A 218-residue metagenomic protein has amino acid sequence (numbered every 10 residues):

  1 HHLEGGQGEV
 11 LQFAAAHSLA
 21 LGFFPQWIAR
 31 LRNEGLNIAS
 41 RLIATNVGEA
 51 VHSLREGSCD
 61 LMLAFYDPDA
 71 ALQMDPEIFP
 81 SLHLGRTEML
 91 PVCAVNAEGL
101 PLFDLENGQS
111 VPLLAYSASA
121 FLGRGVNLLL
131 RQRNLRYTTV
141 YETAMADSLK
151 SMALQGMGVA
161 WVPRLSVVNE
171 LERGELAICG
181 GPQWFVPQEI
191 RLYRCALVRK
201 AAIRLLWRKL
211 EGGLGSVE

Functional and structural regions predicted by a protein language model:
H1-E4: Alpha-helical linker/hinge and terminal dimerization helices associated with HTH transcriptional regulators
G8-A71: Central regulatory/effector-binding core of bacterial HTH transcription factors
V10-A14, M62, L114, A160 (+1 more regions): Short, well-ordered beta-strand segments
F23, A177-E218: A late-sequence structural motif
T45-V111: Acidic, Gly/Pro-rich loop/turn segments at junctions of secondary structure
N46-A50, R55-S58, V126-C179: Hydrophobic hinge/microswitch elements
I78-R86, R173-V186: Short beta-strand->loop
E98-D104, Q109-R133, W207: Secondary-structure junction motif
